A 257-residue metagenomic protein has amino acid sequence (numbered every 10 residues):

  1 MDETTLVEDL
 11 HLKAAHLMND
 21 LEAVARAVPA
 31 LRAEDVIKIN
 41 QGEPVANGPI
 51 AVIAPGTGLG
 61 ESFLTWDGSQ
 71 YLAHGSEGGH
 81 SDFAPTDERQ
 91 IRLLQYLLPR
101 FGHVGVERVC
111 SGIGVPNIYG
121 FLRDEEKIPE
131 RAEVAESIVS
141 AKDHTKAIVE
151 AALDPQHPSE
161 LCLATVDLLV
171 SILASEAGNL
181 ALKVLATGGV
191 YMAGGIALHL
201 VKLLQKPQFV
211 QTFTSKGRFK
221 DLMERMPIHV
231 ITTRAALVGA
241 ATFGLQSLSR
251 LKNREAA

Functional and structural regions predicted by a protein language model:
M1-P49, E77-Q90, P207-F219, E224: Glycine-rich phosphate-binding loop and adjoining helix at the ATP-binding site of ATP-dependent phosphoryl-transfer
N19, P55, G194: Active-site flanking residues adjacent to catalytic metal/cofactor-binding acidic residues
A23-A25, G60, A197-L200: Short, active-site-adjacent cap segments at secondary-structure transitions
V28, S62-W66, L93, F121: A short secondary-structure junction signal
I50-A54, L59-T65: Short beta-strand scaffold segments in enzyme catalytic cores
T65-S69, Q205: Short acidic-glycine loop/turn motifs at beta-strand connectors
S69-F101, V109: Anion-binding alpha/beta catalytic cores of soluble intermediary-metabolism enzymes, centered on
R92-A257: ATP-binding/phosphotransfer module of carbohydrate and carboxylate kinases, centering on a glycine-rich
